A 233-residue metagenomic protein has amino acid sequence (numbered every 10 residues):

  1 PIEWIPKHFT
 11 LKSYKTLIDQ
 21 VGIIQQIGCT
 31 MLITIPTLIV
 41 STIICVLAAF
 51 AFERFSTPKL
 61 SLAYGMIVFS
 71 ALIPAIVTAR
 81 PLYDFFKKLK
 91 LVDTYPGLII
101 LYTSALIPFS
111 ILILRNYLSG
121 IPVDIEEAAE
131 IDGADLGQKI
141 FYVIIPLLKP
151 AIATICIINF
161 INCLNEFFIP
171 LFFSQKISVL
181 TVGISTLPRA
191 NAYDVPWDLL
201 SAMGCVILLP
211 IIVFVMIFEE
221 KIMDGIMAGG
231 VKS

Functional and structural regions predicted by a protein language model:
P1-S233: A structural signal for multi-pass alpha-helical bundles of membrane permease subunits that mediate small-molecule
